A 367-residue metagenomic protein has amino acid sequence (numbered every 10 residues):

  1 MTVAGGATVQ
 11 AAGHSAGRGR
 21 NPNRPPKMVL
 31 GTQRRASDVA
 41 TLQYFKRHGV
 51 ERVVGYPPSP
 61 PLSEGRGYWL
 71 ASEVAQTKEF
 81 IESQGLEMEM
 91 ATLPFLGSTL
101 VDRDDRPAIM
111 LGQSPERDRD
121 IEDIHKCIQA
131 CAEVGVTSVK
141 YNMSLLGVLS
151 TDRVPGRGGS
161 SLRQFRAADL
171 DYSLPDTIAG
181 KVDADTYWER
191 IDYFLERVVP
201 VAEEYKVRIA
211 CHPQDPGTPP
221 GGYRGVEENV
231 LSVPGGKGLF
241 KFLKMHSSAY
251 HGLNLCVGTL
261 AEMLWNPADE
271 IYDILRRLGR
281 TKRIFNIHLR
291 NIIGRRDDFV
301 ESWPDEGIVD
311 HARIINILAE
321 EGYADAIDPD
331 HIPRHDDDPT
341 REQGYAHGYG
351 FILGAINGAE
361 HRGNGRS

Functional and structural regions predicted by a protein language model:
V3-K27, E82-S83, V101-D104, M110 (+7 more regions): Histidine-acidic metal/acid-base catalytic patches
R20-R66, S72-E73, E79-M88, T92-L93 (+1 more regions): Ligand-binding pocket scaffold of soluble enzyme catalytic domains
L30-Q33, R117-D118, V230-L231: Short, flexible loop segments at the rims of nucleotide/cofactor-binding pockets, characterized by
R34-S37, S59, P94-G97, M143-G147 (+4 more regions): Active-site-proximal loop/turn and secondary-structure-junction residues that shape catalytic pockets, frequently
D38, L70, D183, I308-D310: A diffuse structural propensity rather than consistent per-protein peaks
L42, R66, T151, G221-G222 (+1 more regions): A short acidic (Asp/Glu
E51-P57, A91-L93, Y141, C211 (+2 more regions): Non-cysteine beta-strand/loop elements that form the S-adenosyl-L-methionine
S59-D192, E196, E203-E204: Structural motif corresponding to the early beta-alpha repeats
